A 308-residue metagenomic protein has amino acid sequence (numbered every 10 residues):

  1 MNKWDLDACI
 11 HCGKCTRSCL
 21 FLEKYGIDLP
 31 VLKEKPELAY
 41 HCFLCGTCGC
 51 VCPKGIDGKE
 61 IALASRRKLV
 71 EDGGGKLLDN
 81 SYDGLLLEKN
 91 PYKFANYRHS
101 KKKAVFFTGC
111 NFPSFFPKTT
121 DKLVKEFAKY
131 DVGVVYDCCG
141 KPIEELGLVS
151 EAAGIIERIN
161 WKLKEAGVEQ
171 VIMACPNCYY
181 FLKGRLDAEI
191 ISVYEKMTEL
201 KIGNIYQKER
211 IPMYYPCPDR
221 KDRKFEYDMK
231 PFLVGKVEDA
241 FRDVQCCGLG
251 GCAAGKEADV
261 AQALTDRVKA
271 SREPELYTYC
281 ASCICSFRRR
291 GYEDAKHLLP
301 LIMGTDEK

Functional and structural regions predicted by a protein language model:
K3-L6, L22-R185: Iron-sulfur-cluster electron-transfer modules
C9-C15, C42-C48, L249-K256: Cysteine-cluster motifs in flexible loop/terminal segments that predominantly coordinate metals
R17-L20: The feature marks the first
V105-F106, P212, Y277: Conserved beta-strand elements of the Class I
G109, P216, P300: Cofactor-binding loop segments of dinucleotide-utilizing enzymes, especially the Rossmann-like FAD- and NAD(P)+-binding
S114-S192, R220, E226-G235, F241-K308: Cofactor-cradling patches in redox/metallo enzymes
I190-I202, Y206: Conserved beta-alpha
G203-F232: Proteins enriched for Cys/Gly/acidic motifs involved in redox and nucleic-acid/cofactor modification
